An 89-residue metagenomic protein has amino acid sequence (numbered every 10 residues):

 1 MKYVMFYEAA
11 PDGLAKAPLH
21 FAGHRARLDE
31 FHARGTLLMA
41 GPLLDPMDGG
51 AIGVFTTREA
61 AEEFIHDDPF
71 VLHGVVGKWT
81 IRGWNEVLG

Functional and structural regions predicted by a protein language model:
M1-G89: Conserved, structured core segments of small domains
